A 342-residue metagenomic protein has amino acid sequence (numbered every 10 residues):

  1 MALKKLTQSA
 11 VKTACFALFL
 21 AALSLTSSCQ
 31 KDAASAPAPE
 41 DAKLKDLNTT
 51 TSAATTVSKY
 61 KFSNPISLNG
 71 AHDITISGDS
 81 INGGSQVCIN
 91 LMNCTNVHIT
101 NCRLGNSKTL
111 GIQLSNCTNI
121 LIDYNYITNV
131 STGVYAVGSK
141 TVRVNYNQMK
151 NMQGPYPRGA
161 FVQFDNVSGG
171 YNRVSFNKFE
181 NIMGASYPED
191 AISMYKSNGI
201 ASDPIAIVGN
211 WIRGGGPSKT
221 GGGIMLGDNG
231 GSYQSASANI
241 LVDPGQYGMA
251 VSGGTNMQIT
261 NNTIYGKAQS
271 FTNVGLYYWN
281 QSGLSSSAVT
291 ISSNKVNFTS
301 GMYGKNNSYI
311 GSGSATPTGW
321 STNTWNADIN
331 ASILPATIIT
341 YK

Functional and structural regions predicted by a protein language model:
A2-C15: Bacterial N-terminal signal peptides that target proteins for export
A2-L3, L23-A53: Bacterial Sec-dependent N-terminal signal peptides
A14-T26: Bacterial N-terminal signal peptides
L44-H98: N-terminal segments that cap or nucleate solenoid repeat domains
L44-K45, T56-S58, Y309-K342: Surface beta-loop-beta hairpin patches that serve as ligand-binding interfaces in beta-rich domains
A54, H72-G83, T95-N106, T118-N129 (+7 more regions): Right-handed parallel beta-helix
K59-I66, G83-N90, N106-Q113, T128-A136 (+6 more regions): Extracellular beta-strand/beta-solenoid scaffold signature
